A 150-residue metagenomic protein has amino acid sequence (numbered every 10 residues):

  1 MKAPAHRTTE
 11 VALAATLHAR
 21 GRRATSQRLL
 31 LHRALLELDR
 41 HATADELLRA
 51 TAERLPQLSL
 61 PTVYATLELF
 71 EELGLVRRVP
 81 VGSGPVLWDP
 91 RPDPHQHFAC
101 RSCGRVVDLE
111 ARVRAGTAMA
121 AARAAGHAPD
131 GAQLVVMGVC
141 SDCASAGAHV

Functional and structural regions predicted by a protein language model:
T8-G21: Short, Lys/Arg-enriched N-terminal segment that forms or immediately precedes the first helix of a structured domain
E10, Q27-R28: Short, leucine-enriched amphipathic alpha-helices that occur as contiguous helical runs
A24-S26, E37-T43: Short capping segments at the starts of secondary-structure elements
L29-A34: Pre-recognition alpha-helix immediately N-terminal to the DNA-recognition helix within helix-turn-helix or winged-helix
E46-A52: A short acidic, leucine-rich amphipathic alpha-helix
S59-L60: Short coil turns linking two alpha-helices in DNA-binding domains
V63-L73: Basic amphipathic alpha-helical segments that dock to polyanions
E72-V150: Non-DNA-binding regulatory cores of transcription-related proteins, predominantly C-terminal effector-binding
